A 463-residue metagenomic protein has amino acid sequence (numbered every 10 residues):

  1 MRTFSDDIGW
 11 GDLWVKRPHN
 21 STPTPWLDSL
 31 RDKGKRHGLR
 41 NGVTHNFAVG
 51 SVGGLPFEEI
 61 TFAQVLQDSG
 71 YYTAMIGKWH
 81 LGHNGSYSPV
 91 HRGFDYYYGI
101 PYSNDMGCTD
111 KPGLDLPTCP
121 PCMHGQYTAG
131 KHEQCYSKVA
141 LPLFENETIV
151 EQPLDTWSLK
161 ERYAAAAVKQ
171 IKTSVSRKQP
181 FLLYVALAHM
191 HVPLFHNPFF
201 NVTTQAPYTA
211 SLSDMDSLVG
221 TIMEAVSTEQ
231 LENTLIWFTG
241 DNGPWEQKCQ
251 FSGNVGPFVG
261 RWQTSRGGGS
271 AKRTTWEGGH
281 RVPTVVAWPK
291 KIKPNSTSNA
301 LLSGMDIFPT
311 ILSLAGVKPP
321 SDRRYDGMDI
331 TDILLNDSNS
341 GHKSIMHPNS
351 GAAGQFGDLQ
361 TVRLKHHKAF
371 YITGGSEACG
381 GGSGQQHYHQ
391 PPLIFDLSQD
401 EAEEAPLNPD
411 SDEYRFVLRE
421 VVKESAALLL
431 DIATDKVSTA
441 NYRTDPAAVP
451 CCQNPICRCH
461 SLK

Functional and structural regions predicted by a protein language model:
M1-P392, E403-K423, A427-T434, A440-K463: Formylglycine-dependent sulfatase
D400: Acidic carboxylate motifs that coordinate Ca2+ or other divalent cations, activating on Asp/Glu
